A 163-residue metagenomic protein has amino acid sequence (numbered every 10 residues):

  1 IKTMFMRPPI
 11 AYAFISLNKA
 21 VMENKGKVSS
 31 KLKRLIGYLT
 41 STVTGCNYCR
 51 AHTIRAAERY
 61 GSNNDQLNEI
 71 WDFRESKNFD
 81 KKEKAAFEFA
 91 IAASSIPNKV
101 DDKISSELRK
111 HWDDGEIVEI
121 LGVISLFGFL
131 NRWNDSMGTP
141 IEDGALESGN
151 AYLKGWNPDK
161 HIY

Functional and structural regions predicted by a protein language model:
I1-Y163: Hydrophobic alpha-helical segments
